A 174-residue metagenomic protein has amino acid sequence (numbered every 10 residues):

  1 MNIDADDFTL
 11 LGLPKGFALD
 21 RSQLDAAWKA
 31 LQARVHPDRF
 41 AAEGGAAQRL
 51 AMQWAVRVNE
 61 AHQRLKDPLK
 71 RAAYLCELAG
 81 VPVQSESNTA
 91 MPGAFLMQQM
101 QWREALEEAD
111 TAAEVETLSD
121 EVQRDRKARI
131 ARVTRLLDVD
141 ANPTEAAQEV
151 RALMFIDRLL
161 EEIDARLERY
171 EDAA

Functional and structural regions predicted by a protein language model:
M1-A174: C-terminal accessory/regulatory regions appended to core domains
